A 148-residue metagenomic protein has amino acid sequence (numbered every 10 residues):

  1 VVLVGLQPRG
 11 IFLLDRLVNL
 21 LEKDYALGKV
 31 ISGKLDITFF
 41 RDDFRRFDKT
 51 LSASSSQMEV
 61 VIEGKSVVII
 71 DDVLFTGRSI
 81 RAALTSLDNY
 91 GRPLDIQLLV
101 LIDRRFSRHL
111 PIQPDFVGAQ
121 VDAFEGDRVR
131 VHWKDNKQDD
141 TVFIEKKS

Functional and structural regions predicted by a protein language model:
V1-Q7: Short glycine-rich phosphate-binding loop at a beta-alpha junction
L3, D36, I96: Residue-level signature of catalytic and energy-coupling elements of molecular machines, predominantly ATP/GTP-dependent
L6, I37, L101-D103: Cofactor-binding loop segments of dinucleotide-utilizing enzymes, especially the Rossmann-like FAD- and NAD(P)+-binding
D15-R16, D43-F47, R108-I112, V142: Short, well-ordered secondary-structure micro-motifs
R16-D24, S86: Alpha-helical structural signal in soluble globular domains
Y25-V67: Short, glycine/charge-rich flexible loops or terminal/linker lids adjacent to PRPP-binding catalytic cores
M58-D88: Internal catalytic-core helix/loop-beta-alpha segment that presents or stabilizes conserved functional determinants
T85-S148: PRPP-dependent phosphoribosyltransferase catalytic core
